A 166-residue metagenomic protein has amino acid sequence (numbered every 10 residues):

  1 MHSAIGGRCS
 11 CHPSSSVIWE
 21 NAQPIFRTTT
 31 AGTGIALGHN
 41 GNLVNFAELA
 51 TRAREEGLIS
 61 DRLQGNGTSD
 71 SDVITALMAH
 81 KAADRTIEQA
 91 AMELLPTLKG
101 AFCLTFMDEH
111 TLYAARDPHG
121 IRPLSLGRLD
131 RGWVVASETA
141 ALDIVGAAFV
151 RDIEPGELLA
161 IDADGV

Functional and structural regions predicted by a protein language model:
M1-P155, A160-V166: Conserved short alpha-helical segments that host acidic/polar catalytic motifs at enzyme active sites
